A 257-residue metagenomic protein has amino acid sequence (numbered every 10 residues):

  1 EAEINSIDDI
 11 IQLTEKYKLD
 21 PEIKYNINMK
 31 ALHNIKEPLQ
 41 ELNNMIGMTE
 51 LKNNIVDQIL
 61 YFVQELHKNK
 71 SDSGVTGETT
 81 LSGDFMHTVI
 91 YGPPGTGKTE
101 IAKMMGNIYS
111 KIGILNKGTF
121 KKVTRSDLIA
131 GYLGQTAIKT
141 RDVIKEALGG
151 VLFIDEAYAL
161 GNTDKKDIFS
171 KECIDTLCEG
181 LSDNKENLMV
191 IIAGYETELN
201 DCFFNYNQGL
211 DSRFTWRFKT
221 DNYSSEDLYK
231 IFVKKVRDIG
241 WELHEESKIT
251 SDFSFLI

Functional and structural regions predicted by a protein language model:
E1-E37: Interdomain "pre-motor" coupling segment immediately N-terminal to P-loop NTPase/helicase cores
H33-T88, N107: Pre-Walker A (pre-P-loop) alpha-helix and adjacent loop at the N terminus of AAA/AAA+ ATPase modules, a conserved
G77-G118, D142-E146, F214: Walker A/P-loop
I112-K117, C202-N205, D211, T220-I257: Conserved C-terminal "switch" segment of AAA+ ATPases
N116-A147: Short glycine-rich substrate-engagement loop in P-loop NTPases that contacts/grips substrate
R125-Q135, A159-K171, R217-K219: Flexible beta-alpha connector loops of hexameric P-loop NTPases
D127-I129, Y158-L160, Y195-N200, N222-L228: Conserved nucleotide-binding/hydrolysis micro-motifs of P-loop NTPases
Y158-T197, N205-G209: Conserved catalytic/switch belt of AAA+ P-loop NTPases
